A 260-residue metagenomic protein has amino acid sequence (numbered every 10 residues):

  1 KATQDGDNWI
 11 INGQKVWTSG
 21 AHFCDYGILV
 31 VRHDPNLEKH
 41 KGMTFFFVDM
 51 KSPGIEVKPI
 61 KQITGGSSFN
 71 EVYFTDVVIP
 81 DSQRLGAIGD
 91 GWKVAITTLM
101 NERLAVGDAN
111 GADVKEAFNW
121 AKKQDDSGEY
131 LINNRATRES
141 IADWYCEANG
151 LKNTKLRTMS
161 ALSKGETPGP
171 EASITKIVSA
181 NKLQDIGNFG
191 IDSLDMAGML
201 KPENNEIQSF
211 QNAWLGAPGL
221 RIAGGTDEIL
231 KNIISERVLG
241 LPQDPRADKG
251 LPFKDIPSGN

Functional and structural regions predicted by a protein language model:
A2-T3: A structural signal for short hydrophobic beta-strand segments in well-ordered beta-sheet cores
D7-N8, N12-K58: A short core secondary-structure module
I11-G13, F46, F74, I141 (+3 more regions): Buried hydrophobic positions in well-ordered alpha/beta secondary-structure cores of metabolic enzymes
W17, Y26-I28, F45, F69-Y73 (+7 more regions): Tryptophan-centric aromatic hotspots in well-structured domains and transmembrane helices
R32-N36, D49, P53, T75 (+10 more regions): Short, well-ordered loop/turn and helix-capping segments at boundaries between secondary-structure elements and domains
I55-T154, L220, D255-N260: Glycine-rich beta->alpha junctions and the first turn(s) of the following alpha-helix
W92-G107, A197-N260: Glycine-rich phosphate/cofactor-binding loops in nucleotide/flavin-utilizing enzymes
D126, I132-R138, N149-Q208: C-terminal helix-coil-helix/basic helical segment that borders enzyme active sites and/or dimer interfaces and provides
